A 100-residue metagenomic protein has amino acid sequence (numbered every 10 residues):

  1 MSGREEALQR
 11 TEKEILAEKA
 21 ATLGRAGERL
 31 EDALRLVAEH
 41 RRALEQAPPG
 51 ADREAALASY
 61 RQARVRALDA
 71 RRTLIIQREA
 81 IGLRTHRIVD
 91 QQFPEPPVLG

Functional and structural regions predicted by a protein language model:
M1-I15: Short, charge-rich amphipathic alpha-helices with coiled-coil/heptad character
M1-S2, P49, Y60: Short, flexible segments with low predicted structural confidence
T11-E18, T22, D52-A55, S59-Q62: Non-transmembrane, amphipathic alpha-helical segments
L23, G27-L34, R71: Hydrophobic faces of stable alpha-helices that mediate helix-helix packing
D32-E54: Short E/K-rich amphipathic alpha-helical oligomerization segments
L57-G100: Amphipathic alpha-helical packing elements
